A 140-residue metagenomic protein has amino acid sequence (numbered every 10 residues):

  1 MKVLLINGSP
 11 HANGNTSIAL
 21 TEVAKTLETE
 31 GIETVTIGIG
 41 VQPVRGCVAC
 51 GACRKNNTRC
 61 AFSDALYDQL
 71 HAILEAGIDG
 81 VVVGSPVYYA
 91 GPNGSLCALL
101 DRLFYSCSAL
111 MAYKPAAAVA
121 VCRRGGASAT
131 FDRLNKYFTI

Functional and structural regions predicted by a protein language model:
M1-S106: N-terminal beta1-alpha1-beta2 submodule of the flavodoxin-like/Rossmannoid cofactor-binding fold
G94, L110-I140: Short, glycine-/small-residue-rich phosphate/pyrophosphate-handling segment
